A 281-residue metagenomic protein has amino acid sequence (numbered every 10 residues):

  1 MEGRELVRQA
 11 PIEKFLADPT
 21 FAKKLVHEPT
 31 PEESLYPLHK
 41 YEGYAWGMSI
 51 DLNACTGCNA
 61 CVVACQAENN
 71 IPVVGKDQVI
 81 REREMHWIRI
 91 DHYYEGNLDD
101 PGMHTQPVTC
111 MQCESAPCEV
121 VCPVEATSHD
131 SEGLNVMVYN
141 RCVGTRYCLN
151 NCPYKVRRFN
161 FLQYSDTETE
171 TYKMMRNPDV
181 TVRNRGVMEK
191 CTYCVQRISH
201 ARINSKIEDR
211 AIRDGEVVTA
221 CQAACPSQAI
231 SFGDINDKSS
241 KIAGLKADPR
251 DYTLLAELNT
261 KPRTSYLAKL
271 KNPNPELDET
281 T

Functional and structural regions predicted by a protein language model:
M1-T281: Non-ligating segments of multi-cofactor redox enzymes
